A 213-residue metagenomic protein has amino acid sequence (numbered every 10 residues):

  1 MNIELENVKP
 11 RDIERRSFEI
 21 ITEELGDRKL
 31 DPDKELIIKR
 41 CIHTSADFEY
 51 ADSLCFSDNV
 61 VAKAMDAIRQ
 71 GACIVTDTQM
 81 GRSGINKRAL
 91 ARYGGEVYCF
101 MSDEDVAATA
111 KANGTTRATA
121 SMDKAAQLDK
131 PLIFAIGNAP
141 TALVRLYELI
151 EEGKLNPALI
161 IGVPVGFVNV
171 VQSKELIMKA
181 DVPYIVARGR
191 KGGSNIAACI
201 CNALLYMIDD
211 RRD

Functional and structural regions predicted by a protein language model:
M1-P32: Charged, compositionally biased N-terminal leader segments and the immediate start of the first structured element
K29-H43: N-terminal glycine-rich anion-binding loops that anchor highly charged ligand groups
L30, D66-I68, A89-A91, K124-D129 (+4 more regions): Solvent-exposed alpha-helices and their adjacent loops that cap or buttress functional pockets in soluble metabolic
T44-A51, A107-T109, L159: Short, basic, glycine/proline-bearing loop/turn elements
D52-A67: A short, well-structured juxtamembrane/interface segment
D77, I161-G162, I200: Buried hydrophobic positions in well-ordered alpha/beta secondary-structure cores of metabolic enzymes
T78-I150, P157-A158, G166: Conserved mixed alpha/beta catalytic, RNA-binding, or beta-rich assembly cores of soluble enzyme, regulatory
V168-D213: C-terminal functional extensions of proteins
